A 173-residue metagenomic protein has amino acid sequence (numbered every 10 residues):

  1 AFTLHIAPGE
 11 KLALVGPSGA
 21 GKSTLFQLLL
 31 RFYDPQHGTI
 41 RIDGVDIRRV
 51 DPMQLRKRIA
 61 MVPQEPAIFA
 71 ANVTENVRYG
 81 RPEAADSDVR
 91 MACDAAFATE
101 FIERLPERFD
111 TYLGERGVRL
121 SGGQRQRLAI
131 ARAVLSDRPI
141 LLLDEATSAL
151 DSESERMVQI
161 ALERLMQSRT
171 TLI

Functional and structural regions predicted by a protein language model:
A1-I173: ABC-type nucleotide-binding domain
